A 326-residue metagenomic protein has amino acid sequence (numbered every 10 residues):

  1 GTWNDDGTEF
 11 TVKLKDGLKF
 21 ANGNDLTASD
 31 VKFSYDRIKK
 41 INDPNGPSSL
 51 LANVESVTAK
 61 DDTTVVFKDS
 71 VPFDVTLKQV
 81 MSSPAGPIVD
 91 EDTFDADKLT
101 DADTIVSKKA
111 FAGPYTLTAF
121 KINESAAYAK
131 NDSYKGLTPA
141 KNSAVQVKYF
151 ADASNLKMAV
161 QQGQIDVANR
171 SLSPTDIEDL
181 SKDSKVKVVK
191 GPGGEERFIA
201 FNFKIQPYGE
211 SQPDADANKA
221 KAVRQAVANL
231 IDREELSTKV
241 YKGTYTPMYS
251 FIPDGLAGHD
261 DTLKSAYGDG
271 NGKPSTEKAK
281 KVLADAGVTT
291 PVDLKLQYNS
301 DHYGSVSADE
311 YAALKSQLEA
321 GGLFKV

Functional and structural regions predicted by a protein language model:
G1-P44, K60, V66, D216-K219: Aromatic- and charge-enriched surface segment that lines or borders ligand/interaction sites
T11-K13, P47-F94: Surface-exposed binding/hinge segments that line and control ligand-binding clefts or catalytic entry sites
T27-S34, T64-V66, G113-P114, N142-A144 (+3 more regions): Alpha-helical secondary-structure segments
S82-P139, A144: Gly/Pro-rich hinge or "lid" segments in bacterial periplasmic/extracellular proteins
D132-D179: Ligand-site clamp/hinge motif
E178-K190: Ligand-binding "clamshell"
T246-D285, H302-D309: Structural transition elements
V282-V326: Ligand/substrate-recognition segments at binding pockets and active sites
